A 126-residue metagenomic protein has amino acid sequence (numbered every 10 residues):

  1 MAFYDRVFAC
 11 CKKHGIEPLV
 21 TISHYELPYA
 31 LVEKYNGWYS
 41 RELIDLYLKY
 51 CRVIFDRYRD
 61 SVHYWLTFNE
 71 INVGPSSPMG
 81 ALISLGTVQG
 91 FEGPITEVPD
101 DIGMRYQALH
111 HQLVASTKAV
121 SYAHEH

Functional and structural regions predicted by a protein language model:
A2-H126: Active-site region of glycoside hydrolase catalytic domains
